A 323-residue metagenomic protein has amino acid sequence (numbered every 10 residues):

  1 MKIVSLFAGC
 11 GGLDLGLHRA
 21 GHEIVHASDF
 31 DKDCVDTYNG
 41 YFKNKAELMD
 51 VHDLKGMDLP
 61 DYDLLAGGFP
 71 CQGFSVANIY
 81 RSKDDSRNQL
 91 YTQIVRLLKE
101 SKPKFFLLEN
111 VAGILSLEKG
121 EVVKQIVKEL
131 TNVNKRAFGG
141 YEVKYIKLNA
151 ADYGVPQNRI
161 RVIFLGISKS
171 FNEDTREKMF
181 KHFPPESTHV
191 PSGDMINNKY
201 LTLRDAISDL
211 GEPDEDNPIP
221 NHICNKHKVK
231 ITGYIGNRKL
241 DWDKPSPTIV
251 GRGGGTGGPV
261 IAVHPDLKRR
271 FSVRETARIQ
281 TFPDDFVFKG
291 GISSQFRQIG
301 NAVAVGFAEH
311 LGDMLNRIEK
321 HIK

Functional and structural regions predicted by a protein language model:
M1: Nucleotide donor/acceptor-binding cores
V4-D14, V51, D61-N78, F105-V111 (+4 more regions): Conserved proline-anchored active-site loop of SAM-dependent methyltransferases that bridges a beta-strand
G16-E23, Y41: A short, Lys/Arg-enriched amphipathic alpha-helix followed by its capping loop at the start of a domain
V25-D29: Conserved SAM-binding motif I beta-strand of class I
K32-D36: Short alpha-helix immediately C-terminal to the canonical SAM-binding loop
N44-D50: Conserved SAM-binding strand-loop segment of SAM-dependent methyltransferases
L54-Y62, F74-W242: Class I S-adenosyl-L-methionine
E212-K323: C-terminal target-recognition/interaction regions appended to catalytic cores
